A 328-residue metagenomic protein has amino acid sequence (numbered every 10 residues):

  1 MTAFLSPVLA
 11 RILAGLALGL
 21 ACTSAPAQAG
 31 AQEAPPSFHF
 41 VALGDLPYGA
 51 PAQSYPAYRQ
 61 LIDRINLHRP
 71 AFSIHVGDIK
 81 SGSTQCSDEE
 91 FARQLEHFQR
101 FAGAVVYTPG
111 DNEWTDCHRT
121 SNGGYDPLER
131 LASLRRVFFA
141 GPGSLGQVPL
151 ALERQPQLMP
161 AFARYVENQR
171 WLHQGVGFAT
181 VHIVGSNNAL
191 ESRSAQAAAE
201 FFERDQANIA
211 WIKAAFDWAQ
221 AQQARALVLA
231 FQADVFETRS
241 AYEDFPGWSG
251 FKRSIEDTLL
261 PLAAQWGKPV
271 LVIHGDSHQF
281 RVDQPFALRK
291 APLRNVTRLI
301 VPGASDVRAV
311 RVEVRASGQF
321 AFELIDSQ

Functional and structural regions predicted by a protein language model:
M1-A14: Bacterial N-terminal signal peptides that target proteins for export
R11-S24: Bacterial N-terminal signal peptides
Q28-E89, A224: N-terminal active-site segment of His-dependent metallophosphoesterases
E33, I65-F72, F178-A179, A195-P285: His/acidic metal-ligating clusters that form di-metal
E33-A34, R315-Q328: A short C-terminal boundary segment appended to hydrolase-like catalytic domains
A42-G44, S73-D78, V105-G110, A230-F231 (+2 more regions): Active-site neighborhood of phospho(di)ester-bond hydrolases with catalytic His/Asp-centered motifs
G49-A50, S81-S83, P109-H118, N187-E191 (+3 more regions): Active-site environment of divalent metal-dependent phosphoester hydrolases
Q85, E89-A207, W211, F286-A316: Extended active-site neighborhood of metal-dependent phosphoesterases/phosphodiesterases
